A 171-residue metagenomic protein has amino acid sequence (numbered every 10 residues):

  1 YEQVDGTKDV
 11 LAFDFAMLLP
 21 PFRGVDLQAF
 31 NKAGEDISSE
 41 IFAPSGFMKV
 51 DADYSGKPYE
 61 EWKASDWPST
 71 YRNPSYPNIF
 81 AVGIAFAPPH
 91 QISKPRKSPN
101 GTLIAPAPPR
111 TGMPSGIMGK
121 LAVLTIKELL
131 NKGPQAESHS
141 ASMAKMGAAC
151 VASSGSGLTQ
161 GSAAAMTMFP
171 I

Functional and structural regions predicted by a protein language model:
Y1-V10: Conserved beta-strand-loop-beta-strand element in the redox core of flavoprotein oxidoreductases
V4, I41-A43, A144: Preference for short coil/turn "hinge" residues that link or interrupt alpha-helices
G6, W67-S69, E137-S138: Generic recognition of flexible, low-complexity loop/linker segments
D9-F30, A152-I171: C-terminal catalytic lobe of FAD-dependent flavoproteins
D14-F15, L19-S115: FAD-site-proximal beta/loop scaffold in flavoenzymes
T111, M118-I171: C-terminal, flexible cofactor-proximal segment of oxidoreductases
